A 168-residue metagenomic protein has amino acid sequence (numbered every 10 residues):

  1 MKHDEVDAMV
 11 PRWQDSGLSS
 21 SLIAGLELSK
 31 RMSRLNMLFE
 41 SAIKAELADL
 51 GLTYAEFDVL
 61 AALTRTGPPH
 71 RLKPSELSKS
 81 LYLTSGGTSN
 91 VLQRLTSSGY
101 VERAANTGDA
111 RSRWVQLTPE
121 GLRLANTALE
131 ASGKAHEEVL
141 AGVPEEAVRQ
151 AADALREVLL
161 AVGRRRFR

Functional and structural regions predicted by a protein language model:
M1-L50: N-terminal leader segment of winged-helix/HTH proteins
M1-S20, E146-R168: C-terminal regulatory/oligomerization modules of transcriptional regulators
I23, M37, S41-T84: N-terminal helix-turn-helix DNA-binding core of bacterial DNA-binding proteins
R31, D58-A62, R123: Pre-recognition alpha-helix immediately N-terminal to the DNA-recognition helix within helix-turn-helix or winged-helix
N36, A125, L159-G163: A structural signal for well-ordered alpha-helices, especially hydrophobic packing surfaces of coiled-coils
Q93-D153: Charged, amphipathic alpha-helical coiled-coil/dimerization segments
